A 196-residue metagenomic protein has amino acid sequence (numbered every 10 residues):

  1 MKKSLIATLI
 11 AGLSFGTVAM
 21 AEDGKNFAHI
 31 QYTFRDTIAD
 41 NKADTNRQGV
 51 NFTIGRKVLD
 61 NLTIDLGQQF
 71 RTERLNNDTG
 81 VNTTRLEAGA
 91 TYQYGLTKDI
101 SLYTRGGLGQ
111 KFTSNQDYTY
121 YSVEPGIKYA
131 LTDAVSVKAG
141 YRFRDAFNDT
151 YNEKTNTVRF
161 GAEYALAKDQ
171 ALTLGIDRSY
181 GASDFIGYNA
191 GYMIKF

Functional and structural regions predicted by a protein language model:
M1-F27: Cleavable N-terminal export/targeting peptides
A19-R74: Short glycine/proline- and aromatic-enriched beta-strand/turn motifs that initiate or cap beta-hairpins
K25-A28, D60-L66, T97-T104, Y129-A139 (+1 more regions): Repeated loop/turn-to-beta-strand initiation elements of outer-membrane beta-barrel proteins
Y32-I38, Q68-R74, Y94, L108-F112 (+3 more regions): Transmembrane beta-strands of outer-membrane beta-barrel pores
D44-V50, G80-L86, Q110, D117-Y121 (+2 more regions): Residues that define the transmembrane beta-barrel architecture of outer-membrane proteins
F52, A88-A90, V123-P125, F160 (+1 more regions): Membrane-embedded beta-strands of outer-membrane beta-barrel proteins, especially the hydrophobic/small aromatic
G55-V58, T91-G95, K128-A130, A134 (+3 more regions): Structural signature of outer-membrane beta-barrel channels/translocons
V158-A171, D184-F196: Outer-membrane beta-barrel "beta-signal"
